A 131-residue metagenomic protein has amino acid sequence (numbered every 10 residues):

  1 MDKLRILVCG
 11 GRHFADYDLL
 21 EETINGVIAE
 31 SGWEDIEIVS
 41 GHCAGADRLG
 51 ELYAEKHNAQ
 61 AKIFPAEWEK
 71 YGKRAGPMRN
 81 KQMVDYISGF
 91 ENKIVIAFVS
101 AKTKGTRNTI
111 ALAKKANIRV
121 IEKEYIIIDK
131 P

Functional and structural regions predicted by a protein language model:
D2-K3, F14-P131: Acidic/glycine-enriched connector segments
